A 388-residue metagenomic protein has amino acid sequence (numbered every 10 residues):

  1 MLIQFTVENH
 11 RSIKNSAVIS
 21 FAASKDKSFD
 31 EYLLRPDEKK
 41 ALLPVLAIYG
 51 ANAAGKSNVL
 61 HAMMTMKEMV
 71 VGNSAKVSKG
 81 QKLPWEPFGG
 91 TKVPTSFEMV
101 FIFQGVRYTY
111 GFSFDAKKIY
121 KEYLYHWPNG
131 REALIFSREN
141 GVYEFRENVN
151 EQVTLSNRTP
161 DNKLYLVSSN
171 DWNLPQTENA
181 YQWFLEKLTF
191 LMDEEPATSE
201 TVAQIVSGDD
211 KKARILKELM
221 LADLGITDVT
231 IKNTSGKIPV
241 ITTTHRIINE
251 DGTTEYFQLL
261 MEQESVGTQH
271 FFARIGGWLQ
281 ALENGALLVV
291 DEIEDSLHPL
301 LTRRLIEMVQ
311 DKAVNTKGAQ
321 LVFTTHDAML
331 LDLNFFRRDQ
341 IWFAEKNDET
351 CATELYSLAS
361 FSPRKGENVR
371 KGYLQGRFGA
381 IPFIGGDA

Functional and structural regions predicted by a protein language model:
M1-Q4, S235, T243-H245, R303-A388: C-terminal lobe/lid and adjacent interdomain/linker elements of RecA-like ASCE P-loop ATPase modules
M1-T65: Pre-Walker A-like glycine/lysine-rich segment at the N-terminus of P-loop NTPase domains
V7, F97-I102, T243-H245: Short beta-strand segments that buttress and anchor functional surface loops
K14-S16, R107-T109, R131-A133, T254-Q258 (+1 more regions): Short, mixed charged/polar active-site loops that provide acid/base catalysis or chelate metal/phosphate cofactors
P36-A47, A51, L60-I119: Conserved P-loop NTP-binding catalytic core
V45-Y49, T234-L279, N284-L300: Conserved ABC ATPase signature
T91-K92, F103-G105, L279-L282, D311-K317 (+1 more regions): Conserved catalytic network of the ASCE P-loop NTPase/AAA+ motor domain
T109-S235: Electropositive, glycine-dotted interaction segments that contact anionic polymers or phosphate-rich ligands
